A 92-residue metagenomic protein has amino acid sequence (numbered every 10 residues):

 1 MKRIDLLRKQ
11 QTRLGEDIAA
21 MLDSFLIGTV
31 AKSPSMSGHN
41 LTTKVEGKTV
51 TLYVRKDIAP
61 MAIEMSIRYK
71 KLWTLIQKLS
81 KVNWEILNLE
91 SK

Functional and structural regions predicted by a protein language model:
M1-K92: A positively charged, amphipathic N-terminal helix/segment that binds anionic biomolecules
